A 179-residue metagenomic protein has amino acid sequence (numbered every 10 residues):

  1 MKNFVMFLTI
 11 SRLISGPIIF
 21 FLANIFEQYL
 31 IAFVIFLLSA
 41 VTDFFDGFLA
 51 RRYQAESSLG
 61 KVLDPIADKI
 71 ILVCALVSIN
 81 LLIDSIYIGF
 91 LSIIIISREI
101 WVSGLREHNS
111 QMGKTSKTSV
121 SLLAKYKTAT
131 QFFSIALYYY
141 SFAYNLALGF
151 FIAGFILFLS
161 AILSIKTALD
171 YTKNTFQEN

Functional and structural regions predicted by a protein language model:
M1-F7, S58-D64, S119: Short, amphipathic, aromatic/basic-enriched membrane-interface segments that mark the entry/exit of transmembrane
K2, L13, F21, V34 (+1 more regions): A feature for the membrane-embedded catalytic helix bundles of lipid/isoprenoid biosynthetic enzymes
L8, S15-I19: N-terminal signal-anchor transmembrane alpha helix
L22-Q28: Membrane-interface transmembrane helices that cradle and orient dolichyl/undecaprenyl
F26, Q54-A55: Membrane-interface helix caps and helix-loop-helix hairpins in membrane proteins
